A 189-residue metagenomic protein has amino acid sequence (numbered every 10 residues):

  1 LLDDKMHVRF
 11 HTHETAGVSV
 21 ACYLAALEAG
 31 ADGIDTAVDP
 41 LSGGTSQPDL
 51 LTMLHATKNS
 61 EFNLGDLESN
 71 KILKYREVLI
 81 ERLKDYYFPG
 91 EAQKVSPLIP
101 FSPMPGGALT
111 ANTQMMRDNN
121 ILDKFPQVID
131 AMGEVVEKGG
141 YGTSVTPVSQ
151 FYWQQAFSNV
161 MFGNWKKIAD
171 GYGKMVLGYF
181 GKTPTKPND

Functional and structural regions predicted by a protein language model:
L1-D189: Catalytic cores and adjacent flexible loops of soluble metabolic enzymes that perform enolate/carbanion chemistry on
